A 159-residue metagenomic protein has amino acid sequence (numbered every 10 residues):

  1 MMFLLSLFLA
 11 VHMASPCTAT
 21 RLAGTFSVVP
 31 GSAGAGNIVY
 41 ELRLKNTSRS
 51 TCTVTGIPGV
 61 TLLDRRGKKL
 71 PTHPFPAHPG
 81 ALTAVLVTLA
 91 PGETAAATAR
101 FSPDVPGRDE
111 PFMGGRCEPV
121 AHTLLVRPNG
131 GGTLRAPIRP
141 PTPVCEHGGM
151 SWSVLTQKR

Functional and structural regions predicted by a protein language model:
H12-G34: Low-complexity, acidic Ser/Thr/Pro/Gly-rich terminal tails and inter-domain linkers that flank the onset of structured
G34-A35, P91-T94, H147: Solvent-exposed, conformationally flexible loop/turn segments
A35-E41, C117-A121: Short, solvent-exposed loop/turn segments enriched in Ser/Thr/Gly
L42-R49: Asparagine-centered strand-capping/turn motif at beta-strand->loop junctions
S48, T83, P111-F112: Short, solvent-exposed loop/turn positions at domain surfaces that link secondary-structure elements or cap domain
T51-K69: Short acidic, flexible loop segments centered on an aromatic residue
H73-R108: Intrinsically disordered, low-complexity Pro/Gly/Ser/Thr-rich segments with frequent PxxP/GP/PP motifs and embedded
D104-S151: Terminal connector regions
